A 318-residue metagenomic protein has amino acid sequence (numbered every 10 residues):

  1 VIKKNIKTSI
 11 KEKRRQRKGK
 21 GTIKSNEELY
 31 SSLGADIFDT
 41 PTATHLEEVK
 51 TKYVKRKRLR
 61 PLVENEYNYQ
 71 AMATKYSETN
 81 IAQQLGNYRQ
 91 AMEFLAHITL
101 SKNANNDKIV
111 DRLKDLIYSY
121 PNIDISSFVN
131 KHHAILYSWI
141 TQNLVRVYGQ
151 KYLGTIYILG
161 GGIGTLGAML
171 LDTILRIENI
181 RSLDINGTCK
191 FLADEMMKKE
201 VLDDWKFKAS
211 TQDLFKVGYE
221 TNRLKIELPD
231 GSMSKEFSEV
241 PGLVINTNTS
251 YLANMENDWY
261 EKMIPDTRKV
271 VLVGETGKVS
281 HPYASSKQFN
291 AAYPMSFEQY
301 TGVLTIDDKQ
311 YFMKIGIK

Functional and structural regions predicted by a protein language model:
N5-G19: Intrinsically disordered, Lys/Arg-rich low-complexity segments
V63-K151: S-adenosyl-L-methionine
Y152-G162: Conserved class I S-adenosyl-L-methionine
G164-R176: Conserved SAM-binding loop of SAM-dependent methyltransferases across substrates and taxa, primarily the Class I
E178-L202: Class I SAM-dependent methyltransferase SAM/SAH-binding core
E195-F237: S-adenosyl-L-methionine
V240-M255: A short SAM/SAH-binding and catalytic strip from SAM-dependent methyltransferases
M255-Y311: C-terminal substrate-binding/active-site "lid" region of AdoMet-derived donor-dependent transferases
